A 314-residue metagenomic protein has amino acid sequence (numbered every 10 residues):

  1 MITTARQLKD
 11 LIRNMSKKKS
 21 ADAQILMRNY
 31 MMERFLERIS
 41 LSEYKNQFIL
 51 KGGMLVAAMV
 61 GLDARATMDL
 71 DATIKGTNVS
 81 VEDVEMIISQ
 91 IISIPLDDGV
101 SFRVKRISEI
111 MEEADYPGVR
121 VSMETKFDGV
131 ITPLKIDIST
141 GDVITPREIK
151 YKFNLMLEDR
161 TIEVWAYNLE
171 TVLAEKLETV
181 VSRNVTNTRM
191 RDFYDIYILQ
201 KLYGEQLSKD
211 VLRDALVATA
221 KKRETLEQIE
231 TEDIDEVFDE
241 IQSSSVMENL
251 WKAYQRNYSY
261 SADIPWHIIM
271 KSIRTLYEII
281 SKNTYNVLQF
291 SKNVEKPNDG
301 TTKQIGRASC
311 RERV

Functional and structural regions predicted by a protein language model:
M1-F48, A57-A66, A72-K303, R307: Structured mid-to-C-terminal alpha-helical surface segments
A308-V314: Conserved small/polar residues in nucleotide/adenosyl-binding loops
